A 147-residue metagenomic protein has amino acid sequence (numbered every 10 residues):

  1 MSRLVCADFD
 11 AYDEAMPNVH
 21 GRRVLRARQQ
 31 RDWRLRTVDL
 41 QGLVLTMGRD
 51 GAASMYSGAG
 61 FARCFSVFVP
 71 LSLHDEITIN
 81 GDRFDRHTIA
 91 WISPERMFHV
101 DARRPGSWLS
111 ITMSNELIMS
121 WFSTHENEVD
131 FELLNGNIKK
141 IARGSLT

Functional and structural regions predicted by a protein language model:
M1-P70: N-terminal low-complexity or simple alpha-helical regulatory segments that function as activation/interaction modules
M1-Q30, E76-T147: Alpha-helical bundle regulatory/interaction domains
A52, L71-L73, N115-L117: Non-catalytic surface loops within mature trypsin-like serine protease
